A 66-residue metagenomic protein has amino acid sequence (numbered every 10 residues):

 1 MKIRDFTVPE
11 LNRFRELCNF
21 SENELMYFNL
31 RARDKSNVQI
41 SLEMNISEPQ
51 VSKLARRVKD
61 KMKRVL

Functional and structural regions predicted by a protein language model:
K2-L17, Q50: Short, Lys/Arg-enriched N-terminal segment that forms or immediately precedes the first helix of a structured domain
L17-E24: Short helix-coil-helix linker/hinge
Y27-F28: A short pre-motif secondary-structure segment
N37: Helix-turn-helix DNA-binding elements, focusing on the entry/boundary residues of the two helices that contact DNA
I40-M44: Short alpha-helical "recognition helix" segments of helix-turn-helix
L54-R57: Residues within the DNA-recognition helix of helix-turn-helix
K59-L66: Short, Lys/Arg-enriched C-terminal cap helix and immediately downstream tail that follows
